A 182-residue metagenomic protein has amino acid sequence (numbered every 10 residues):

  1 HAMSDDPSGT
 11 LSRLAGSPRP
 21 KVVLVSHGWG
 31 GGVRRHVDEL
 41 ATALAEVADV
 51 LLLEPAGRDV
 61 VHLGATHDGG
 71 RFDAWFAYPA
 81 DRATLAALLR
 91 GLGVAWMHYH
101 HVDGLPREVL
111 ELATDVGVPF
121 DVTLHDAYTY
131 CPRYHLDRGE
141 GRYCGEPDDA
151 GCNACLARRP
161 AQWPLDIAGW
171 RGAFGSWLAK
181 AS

Functional and structural regions predicted by a protein language model:
H1-S182: Catalytic cores of nucleotide-sugar-dependent glycosyltransferases that transfer UDP/GDP/TDP-activated
